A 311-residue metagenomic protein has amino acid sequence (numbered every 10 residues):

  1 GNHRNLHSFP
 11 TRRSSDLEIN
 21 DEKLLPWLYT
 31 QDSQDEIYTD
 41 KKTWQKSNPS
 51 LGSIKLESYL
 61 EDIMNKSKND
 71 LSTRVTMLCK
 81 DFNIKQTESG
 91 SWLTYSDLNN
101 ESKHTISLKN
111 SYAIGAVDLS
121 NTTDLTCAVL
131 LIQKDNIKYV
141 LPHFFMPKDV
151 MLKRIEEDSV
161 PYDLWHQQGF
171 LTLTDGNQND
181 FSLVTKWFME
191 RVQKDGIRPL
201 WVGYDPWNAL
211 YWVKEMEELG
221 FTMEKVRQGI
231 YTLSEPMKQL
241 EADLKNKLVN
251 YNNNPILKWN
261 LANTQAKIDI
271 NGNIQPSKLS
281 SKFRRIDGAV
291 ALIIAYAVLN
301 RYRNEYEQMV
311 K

Functional and structural regions predicted by a protein language model:
G1-H7: Short, exposed "boundary/linker" segments that immediately precede the start of a downstream structural module
S8, D124-V129, A209-E218, E235-K238: A short acidic (Asp/Glu
S8, R12-I114, T123, P142-N179 (+1 more regions): Non-catalytic, compositionally simple segments
R13-K46, E215-Y306: Metal-dependent DNA phosphodiester-chemistry modules and their immediately adjacent helices/loops in DNA-processing
Q31-S33, N83-E88, N99, D118-T123 (+6 more regions): Short, flexible loop/turn elements at secondary-structure junctions
L108-Q133, K138: Gly/Thr-rich phosphate-binding beta-strand-loop-beta motif of the actin/hexokinase/Hsp70
V192-L200, L219-M223: Short, surface-exposed connector motifs at secondary-structure boundaries
G196-N208, W212-V213: Short glycine-rich phosphate-binding loop at a beta-alpha junction
